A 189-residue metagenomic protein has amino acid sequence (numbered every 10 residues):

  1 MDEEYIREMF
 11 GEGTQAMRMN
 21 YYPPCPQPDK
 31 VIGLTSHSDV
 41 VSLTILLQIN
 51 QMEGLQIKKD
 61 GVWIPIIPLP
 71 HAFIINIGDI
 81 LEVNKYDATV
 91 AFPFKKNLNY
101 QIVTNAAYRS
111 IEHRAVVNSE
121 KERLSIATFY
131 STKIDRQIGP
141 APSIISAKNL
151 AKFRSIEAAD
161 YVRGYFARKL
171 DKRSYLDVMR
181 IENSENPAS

Functional and structural regions predicted by a protein language model:
M1-S189: C-terminal flanking tails of non-heme Fe-dependent oxygenases
